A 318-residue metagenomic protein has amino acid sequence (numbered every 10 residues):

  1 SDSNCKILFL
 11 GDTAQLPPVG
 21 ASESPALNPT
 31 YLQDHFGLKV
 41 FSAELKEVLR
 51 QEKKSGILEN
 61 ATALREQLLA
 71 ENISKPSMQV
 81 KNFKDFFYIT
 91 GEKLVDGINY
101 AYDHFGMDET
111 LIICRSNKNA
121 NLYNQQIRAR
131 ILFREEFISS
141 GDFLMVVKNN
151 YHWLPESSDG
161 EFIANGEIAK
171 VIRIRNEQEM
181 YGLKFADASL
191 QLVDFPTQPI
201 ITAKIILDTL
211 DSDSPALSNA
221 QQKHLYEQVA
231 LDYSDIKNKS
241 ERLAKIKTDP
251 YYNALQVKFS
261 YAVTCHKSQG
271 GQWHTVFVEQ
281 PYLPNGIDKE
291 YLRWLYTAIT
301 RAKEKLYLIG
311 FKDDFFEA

Functional and structural regions predicted by a protein language model:
D2-I7, A14-I172, N176-L217: Conserved helicase motor core of P-loop NTPases
G11-A14, C114, Q280, G310: Short beta-strand/turn micro-motifs composed of small residues that flank or help shape donor/cofactor-binding pockets
M180-A318: C-terminal accessory regions
